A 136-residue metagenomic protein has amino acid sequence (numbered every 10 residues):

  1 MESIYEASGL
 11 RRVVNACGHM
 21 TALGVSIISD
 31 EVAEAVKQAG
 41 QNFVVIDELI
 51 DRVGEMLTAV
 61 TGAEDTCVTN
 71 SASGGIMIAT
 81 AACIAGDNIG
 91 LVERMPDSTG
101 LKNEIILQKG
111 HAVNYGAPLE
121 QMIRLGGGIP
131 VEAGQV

Functional and structural regions predicted by a protein language model:
M1-F43: N-terminal "arm"/small-domain region of PLP-dependent enzymes with the aminotransferase-like
S3-A7, R12-N15, T58-T61, V68 (+3 more regions): Solvent-exposed alpha-helices and their adjacent loops that cap or buttress functional pockets in soluble metabolic
V14-A16, I46, C67-N70, L107 (+1 more regions): General beta-strand structural signal in soluble alpha/beta enzymes
G24, V45, G110-A112: Residues that cap or flank secondary-structure elements
S29-G74, A82-A85, L91: Conserved N-terminal alpha-helix of the aminotransferase class I/II PLP-enzyme fold
S71-G75, H111-N114: Gly/Ser/Thr-rich loops at beta-strand to alpha-helix junctions that form or flank small-molecule/cofactor-binding
A85-V136: PLP-dependent aminotransferase-like
